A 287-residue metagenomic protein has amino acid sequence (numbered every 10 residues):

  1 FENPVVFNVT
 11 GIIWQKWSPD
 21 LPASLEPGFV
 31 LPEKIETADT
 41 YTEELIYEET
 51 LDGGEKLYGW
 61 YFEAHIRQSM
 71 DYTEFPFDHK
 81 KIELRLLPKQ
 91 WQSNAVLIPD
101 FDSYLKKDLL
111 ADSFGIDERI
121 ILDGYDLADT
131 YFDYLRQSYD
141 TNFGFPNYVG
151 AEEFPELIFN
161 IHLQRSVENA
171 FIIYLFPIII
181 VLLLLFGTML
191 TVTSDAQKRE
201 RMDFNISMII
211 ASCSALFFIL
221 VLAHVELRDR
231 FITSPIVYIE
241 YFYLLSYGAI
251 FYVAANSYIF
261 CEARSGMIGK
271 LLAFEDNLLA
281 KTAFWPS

Functional and structural regions predicted by a protein language model:
F1-N160: Soluble non-transmembrane domains of integral membrane proteins
L157-P286: Channel- or pocket-lining gating/hinge segments that regulate access to a cavity or pore
